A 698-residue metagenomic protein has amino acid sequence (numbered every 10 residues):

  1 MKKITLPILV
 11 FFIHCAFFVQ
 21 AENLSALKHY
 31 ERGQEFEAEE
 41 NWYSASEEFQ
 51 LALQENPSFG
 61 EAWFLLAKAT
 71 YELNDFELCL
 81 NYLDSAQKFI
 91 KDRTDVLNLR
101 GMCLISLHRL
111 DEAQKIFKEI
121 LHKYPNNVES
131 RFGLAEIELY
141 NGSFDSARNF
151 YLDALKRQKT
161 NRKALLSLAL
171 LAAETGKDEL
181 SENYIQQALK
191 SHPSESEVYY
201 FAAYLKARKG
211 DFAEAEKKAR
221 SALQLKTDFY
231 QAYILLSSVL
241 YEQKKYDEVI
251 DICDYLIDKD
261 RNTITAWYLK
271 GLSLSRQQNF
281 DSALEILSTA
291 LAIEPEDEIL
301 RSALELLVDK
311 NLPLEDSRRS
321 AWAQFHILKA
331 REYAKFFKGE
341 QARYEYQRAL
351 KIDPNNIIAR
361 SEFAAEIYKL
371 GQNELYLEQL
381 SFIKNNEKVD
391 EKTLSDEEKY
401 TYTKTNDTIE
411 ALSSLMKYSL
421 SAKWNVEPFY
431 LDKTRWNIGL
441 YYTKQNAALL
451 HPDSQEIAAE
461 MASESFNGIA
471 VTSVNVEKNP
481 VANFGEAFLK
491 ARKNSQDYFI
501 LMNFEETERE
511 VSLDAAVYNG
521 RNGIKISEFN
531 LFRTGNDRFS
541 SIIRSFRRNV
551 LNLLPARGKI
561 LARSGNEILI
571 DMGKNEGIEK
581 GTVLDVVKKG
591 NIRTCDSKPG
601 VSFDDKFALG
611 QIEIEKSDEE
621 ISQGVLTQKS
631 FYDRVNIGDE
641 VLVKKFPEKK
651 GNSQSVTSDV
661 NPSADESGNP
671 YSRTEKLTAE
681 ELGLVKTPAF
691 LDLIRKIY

Functional and structural regions predicted by a protein language model:
S25-L27, G60-E61, R93-D95, V128-E129 (+8 more regions): Helix-start (N-cap) detector for alpha-helical repeat units in TPR-like alpha-solenoids, especially tetratricopeptide
A38-E39, E72-L73, S106-L107, Y140-N141 (+7 more regions): Register position in tetratricopeptide repeats
L51-A52, S85-A86, E119-I120, D153-A154 (+6 more regions): Canonical positions in the second alpha-helix
E55, F89-I90, K123-Y124, R157 (+7 more regions): Structural marker of alpha-solenoid helical repeat scaffolds
K217-R220, D254, L269, S282-S288 (+2 more regions): Surface-exposed, polar/charged interaction patches used for macromolecular assembly or partner binding
